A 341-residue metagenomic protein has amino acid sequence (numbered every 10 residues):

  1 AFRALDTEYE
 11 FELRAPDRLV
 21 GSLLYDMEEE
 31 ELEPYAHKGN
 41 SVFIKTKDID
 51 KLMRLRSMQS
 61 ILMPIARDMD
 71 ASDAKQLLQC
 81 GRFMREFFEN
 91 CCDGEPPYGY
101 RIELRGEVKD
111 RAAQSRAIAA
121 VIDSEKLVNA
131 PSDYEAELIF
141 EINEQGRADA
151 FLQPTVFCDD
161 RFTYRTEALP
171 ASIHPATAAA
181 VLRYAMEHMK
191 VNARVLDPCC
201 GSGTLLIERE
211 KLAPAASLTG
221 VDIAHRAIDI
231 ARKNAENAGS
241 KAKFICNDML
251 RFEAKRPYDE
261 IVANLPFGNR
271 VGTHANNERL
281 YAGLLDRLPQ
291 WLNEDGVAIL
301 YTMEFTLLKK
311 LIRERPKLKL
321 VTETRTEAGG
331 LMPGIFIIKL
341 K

Functional and structural regions predicted by a protein language model:
A1-K51, E135, N143-K341: Class I S-adenosyl-L-methionine-dependent methyltransferase catalytic core
A1-P131: Non-catalytic nucleic-acid substrate-recognition regions in nucleic-acid-modifying enzymes
